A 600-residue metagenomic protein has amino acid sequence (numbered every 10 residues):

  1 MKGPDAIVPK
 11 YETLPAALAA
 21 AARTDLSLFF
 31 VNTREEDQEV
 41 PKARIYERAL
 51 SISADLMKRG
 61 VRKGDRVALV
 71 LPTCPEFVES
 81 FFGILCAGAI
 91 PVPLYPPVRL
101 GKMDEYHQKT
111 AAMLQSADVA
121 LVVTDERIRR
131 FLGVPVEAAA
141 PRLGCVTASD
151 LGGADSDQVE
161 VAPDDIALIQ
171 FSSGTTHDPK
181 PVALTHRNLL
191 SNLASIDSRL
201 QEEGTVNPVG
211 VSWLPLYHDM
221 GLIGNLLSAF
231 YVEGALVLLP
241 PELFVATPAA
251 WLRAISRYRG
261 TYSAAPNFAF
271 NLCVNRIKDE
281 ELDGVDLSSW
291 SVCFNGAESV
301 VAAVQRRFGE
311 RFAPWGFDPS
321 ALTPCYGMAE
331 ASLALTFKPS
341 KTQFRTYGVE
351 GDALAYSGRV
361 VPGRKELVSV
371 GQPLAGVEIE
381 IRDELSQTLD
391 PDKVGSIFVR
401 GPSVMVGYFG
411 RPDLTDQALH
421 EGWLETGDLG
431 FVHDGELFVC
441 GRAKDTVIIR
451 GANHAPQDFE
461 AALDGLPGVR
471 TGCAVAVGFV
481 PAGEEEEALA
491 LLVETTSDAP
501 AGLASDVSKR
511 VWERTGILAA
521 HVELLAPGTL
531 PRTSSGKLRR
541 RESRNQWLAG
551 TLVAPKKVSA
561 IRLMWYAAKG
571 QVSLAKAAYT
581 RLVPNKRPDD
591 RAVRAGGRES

Functional and structural regions predicted by a protein language model:
M1-V40, R44-R59, K63, R562-S600: N-lobe entry segment of adenylate-forming
L26, C145, G153-F171, H177-D178 (+4 more regions): Conserved pre-ATP/AMP-binding loop-to-beta segment of ANL
L28-E79, R99-Y106, E160, L184-L190: Conserved AMP-binding/adenylate-forming core of the ANL superfamily
L190-V209, D219-T261, R276-E281: Conserved AMP-binding/adenylation subdomain of ANL enzymes
S256, S263, G401, V406-G407 (+2 more regions): AMP-binding/adenylate-forming catalytic core of the ANL superfamily
G260-A264, R276-R364, E378, S386: Gly/Ser/Thr-rich phosphate-binding loop
V368-E380, E384-D392, S396-P456, P584: Conserved ATP-binding/catalytic segment of the ANL
E513-L538, T551-L563, A567: AMP-binding/adenylate-forming catalytic domain of the ANL superfamily
